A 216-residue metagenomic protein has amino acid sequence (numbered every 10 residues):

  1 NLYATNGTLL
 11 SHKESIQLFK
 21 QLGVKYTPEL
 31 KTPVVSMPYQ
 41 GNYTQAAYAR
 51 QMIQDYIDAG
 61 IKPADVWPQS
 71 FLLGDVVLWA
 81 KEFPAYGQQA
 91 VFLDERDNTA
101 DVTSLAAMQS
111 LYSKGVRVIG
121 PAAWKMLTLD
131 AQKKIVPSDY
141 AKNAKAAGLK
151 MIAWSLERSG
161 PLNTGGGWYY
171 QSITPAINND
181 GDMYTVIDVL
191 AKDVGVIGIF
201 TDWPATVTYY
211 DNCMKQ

Functional and structural regions predicted by a protein language model:
N1-V77, K81, A85-Q89, D97 (+3 more regions): Metal-dependent phosphodiesterase/phospholipase catalytic core, i.e., the His/Asp/Glu-rich active-site region
M37-Y39, A46, E82, Y86-Q216: C-terminal active-site rim and adjoining tail of enzyme catalytic domains
